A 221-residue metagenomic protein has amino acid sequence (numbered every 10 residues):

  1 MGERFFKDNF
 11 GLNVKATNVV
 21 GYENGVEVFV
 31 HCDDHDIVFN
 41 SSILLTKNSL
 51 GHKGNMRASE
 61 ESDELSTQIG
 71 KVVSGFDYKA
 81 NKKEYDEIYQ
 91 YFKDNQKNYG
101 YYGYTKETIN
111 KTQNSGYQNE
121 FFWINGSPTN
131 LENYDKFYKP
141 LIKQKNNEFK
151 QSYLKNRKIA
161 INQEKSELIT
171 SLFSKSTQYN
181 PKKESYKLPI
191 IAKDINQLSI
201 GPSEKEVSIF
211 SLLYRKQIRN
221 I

Functional and structural regions predicted by a protein language model:
M1-K15, I69, V73, E184-Q197: Short, non-transmembrane alpha-helical segments in secretory-pathway proteins
D8, L12-Y22, K82-D86, Y99-N110 (+1 more regions): Short glycine-rich, low-complexity/disordered patches
L12-T46: Exposed beta-strand-loop-beta-strand "reactive/processing" segments of non-cytosolic proteins
T17-G21, K106-E107, F149-I161: Short amphipathic beta-strand and strand-loop transition segments with alternating hydrophobic
E27-H31, E120-G126, K136, E167-S174: Short, aliphatic-rich beta-strand segments
V38-L65, I190-K193, L198-G201: A short, surface-exposed beta-strand/turn
G54-F149: Surface-exposed beta-loop interaction hotspot
K158, N162-I221: Extracytoplasmic/luminal low-complexity segments enriched in Pro/Gly and acidic/polar residues that act as flexible
